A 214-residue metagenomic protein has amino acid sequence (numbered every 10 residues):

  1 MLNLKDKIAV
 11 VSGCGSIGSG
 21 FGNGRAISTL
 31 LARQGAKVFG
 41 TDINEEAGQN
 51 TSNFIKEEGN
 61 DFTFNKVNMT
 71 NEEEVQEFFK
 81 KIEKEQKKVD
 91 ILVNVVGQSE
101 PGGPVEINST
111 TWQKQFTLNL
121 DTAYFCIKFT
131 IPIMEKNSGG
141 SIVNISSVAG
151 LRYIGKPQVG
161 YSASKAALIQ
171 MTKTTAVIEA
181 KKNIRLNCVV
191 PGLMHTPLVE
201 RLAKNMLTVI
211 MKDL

Functional and structural regions predicted by a protein language model:
L2-F39: Canonical Rossmann dinucleotide-binding motif of NAD(H)/NADP(H)-dependent dehydrogenases/reductases, specifically
N53, K181, L193-L214: A glycine/serine/threonine-rich, flexible loop-to-helix segment that serves as the NAD(P) cofactor-binding "lid"
G103-P104, N108-F116, L214: Substrate-binding pocket helix/loop in short-chain dehydrogenase/reductase
I107, Y153-S162, T174, L202: Active-site loop-to-helix junction immediately N-terminal to the catalytic Tyr of the SDR YXXXK motif in Rossmann-fold
I127, S164, T172: Active-site helix of classical SDR
P132, V177-I178: Alpha-helical segment proximal to the catalytic Tyr-Lys
S147: Residue(s) in the substrate-gating loop at a strand-loop-helix junction that position the organic substrate next
